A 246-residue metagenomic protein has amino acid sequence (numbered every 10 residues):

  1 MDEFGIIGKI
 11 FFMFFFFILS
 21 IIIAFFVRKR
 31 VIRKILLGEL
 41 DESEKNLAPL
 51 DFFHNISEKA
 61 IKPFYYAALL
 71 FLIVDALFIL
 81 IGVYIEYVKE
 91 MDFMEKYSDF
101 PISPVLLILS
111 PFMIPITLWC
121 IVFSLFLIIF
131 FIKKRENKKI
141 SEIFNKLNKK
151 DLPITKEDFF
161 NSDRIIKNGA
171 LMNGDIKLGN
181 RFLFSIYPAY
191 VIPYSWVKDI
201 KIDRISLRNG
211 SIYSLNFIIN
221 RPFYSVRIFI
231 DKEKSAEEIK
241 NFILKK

Functional and structural regions predicted by a protein language model:
D2, R30-F64: Cytosolic juxtamembrane N-terminal segments of multi-pass membrane proteins
D2-K29, S57-K138: Alpha-helical transmembrane spans
G38, E90, S98-D99, K149-P153 (+1 more regions): Short, flexible coil/linker elements and helix-boundary hinge sites characteristic of intrinsically disordered
L47-I61, F123-K177: Anionic N-terminal interaction surfaces
M172-L207: Phosphoinositide-binding peripheral membrane targeting modules
I200-K246: Acidic, Ser/Thr- and proline-rich intrinsically disordered linker/docking segments of eukaryotic scaffolds
